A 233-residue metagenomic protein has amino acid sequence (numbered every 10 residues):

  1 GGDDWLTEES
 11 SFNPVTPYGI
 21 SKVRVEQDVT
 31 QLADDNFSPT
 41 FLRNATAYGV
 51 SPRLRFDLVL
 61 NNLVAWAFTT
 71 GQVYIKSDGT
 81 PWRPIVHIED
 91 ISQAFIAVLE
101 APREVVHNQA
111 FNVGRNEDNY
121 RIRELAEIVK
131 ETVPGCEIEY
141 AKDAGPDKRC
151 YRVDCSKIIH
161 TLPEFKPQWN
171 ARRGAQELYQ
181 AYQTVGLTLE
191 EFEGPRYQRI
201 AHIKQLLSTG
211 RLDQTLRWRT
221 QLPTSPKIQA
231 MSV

Functional and structural regions predicted by a protein language model:
G1-G2, V50-P52, K157: Short beta-loop-alpha junction of Rossmann-like oxidoreductase domains
G1-N36, P226-V233: N-terminal Rossmann-like NAD(P)+-binding domain of SDR-like oxidoreductases, especially those catalyzing
D3, V64-A65, P102-R103: Short secondary-structure boundary/capping segments
S10, P52-F56, D118, P167: Residue-level signature of the cytosolic catalytic core of signaling kinases
V15, V23, Q27-R83, I88-L99 (+1 more regions): NAD(P)-dependent short-chain dehydrogenase/reductase
P17, K22, F56, I122 (+1 more regions): Conserved donor sugar-nucleotide recognition element shared by glycan-biosynthetic enzymes
G71, K76-V233: C-terminal substrate-binding subdomain of Rossmann-fold SDR/epimerase-dehydratase oxidoreductases
